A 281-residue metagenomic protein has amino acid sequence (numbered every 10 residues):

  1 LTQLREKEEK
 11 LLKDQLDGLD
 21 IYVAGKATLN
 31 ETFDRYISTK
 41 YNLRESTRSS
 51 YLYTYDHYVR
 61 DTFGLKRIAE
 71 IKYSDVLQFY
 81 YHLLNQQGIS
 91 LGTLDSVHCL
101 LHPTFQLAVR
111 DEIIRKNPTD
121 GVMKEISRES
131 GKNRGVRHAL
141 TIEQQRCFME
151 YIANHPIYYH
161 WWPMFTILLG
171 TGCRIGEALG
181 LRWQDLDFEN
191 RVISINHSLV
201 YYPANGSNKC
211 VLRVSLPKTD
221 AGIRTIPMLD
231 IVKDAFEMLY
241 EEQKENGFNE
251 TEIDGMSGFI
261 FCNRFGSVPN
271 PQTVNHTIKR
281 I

Functional and structural regions predicted by a protein language model:
L1, G25, I37-P118, V136 (+2 more regions): N-terminal core-binding DNA-recognition domain of tyrosine site-specific recombinases/integrases
L1, S194, P203-N205, V214-M238 (+1 more regions): C-terminal catalytic core of Y-nucleophile DNA break-rejoin enzymes
L1-A24, P217-T219: Short, surface-exposed polybasic/aromatic micro-patch for ligand or macromolecular engagement
E6-K10, E31, R35, Y53-H57 (+9 more regions): Generic recognition of well-ordered alpha-helical segments within structured catalytic/regulatory domains
L19-T39: Short, charged, surface-exposed hinge/linker loops at domain edges that act as mobile lids or interdomain connectors
F33, V59, V76, L101-T104 (+8 more regions): Conserved hydrophobic/aromatic pocket- or pore-lining residues that grip, position, or stack substrates in active sites
L91, D95-L100, R110, I114-K116 (+6 more regions): Basic, Lys/Arg- and aromatic-enriched nucleic-acid-binding interface segment
D185-V192, N270: Short, polar N-cap/turn motifs at the start of nucleic acid-interacting alpha helices
